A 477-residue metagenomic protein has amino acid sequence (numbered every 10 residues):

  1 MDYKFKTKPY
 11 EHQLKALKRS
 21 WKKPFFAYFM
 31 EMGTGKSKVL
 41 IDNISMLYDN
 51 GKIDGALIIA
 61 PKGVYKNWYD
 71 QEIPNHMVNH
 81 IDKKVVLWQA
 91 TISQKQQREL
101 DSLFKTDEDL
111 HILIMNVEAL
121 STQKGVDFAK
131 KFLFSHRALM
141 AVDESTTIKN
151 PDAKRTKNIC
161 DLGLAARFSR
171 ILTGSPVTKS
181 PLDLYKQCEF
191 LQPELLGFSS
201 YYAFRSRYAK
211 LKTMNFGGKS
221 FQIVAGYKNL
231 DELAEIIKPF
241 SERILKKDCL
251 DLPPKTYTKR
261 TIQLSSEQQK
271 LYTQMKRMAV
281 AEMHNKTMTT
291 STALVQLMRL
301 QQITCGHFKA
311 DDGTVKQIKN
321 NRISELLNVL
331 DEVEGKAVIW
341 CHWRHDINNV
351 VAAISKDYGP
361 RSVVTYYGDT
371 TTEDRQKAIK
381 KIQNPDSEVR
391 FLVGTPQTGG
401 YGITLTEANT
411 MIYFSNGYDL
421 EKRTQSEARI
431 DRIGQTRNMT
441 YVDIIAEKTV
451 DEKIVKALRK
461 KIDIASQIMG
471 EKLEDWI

Functional and structural regions predicted by a protein language model:
M1-F29: Conserved pre-motif I regulatory segment
P24-N43: Walker A/P-loop
V39, I53-N75, T178-D183, W343-R344: Conserved Walker A/P-loop ATP-binding site and its immediately adjacent core in helicase/helicase-like ATPase domains
V64-I92, L191-E194, D357: Conserved helix-turn-beta segment of the N-terminal RecA-like "Helicase ATP-binding" lobe in SF1/SF2 helicases
I114-A119, A129-F134, A153-R167, G197-V315 (+2 more regions): Inter-lobe coupling linker of SF2 helicases/translocases
S121-Q123, K179-P181, I347-V351, R390-S415 (+1 more regions): SF2 helicase motor core recognition
V338-W340, N348-V351, D357-G399: Conserved helicase ATPase core of P-loop NTP-dependent helicases/translocases
Y418-I477: A conserved SF2-helicase RecA2
